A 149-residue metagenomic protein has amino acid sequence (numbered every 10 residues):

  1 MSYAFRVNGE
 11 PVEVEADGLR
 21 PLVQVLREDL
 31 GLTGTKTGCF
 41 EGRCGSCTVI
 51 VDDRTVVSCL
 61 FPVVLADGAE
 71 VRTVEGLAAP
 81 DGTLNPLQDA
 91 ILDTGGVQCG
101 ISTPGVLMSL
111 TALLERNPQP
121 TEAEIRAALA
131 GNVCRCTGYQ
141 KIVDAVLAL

Functional and structural regions predicted by a protein language model:
M1-L149: Signature of N-terminal electron-transfer/Fe-S-associated modules in redox systems
